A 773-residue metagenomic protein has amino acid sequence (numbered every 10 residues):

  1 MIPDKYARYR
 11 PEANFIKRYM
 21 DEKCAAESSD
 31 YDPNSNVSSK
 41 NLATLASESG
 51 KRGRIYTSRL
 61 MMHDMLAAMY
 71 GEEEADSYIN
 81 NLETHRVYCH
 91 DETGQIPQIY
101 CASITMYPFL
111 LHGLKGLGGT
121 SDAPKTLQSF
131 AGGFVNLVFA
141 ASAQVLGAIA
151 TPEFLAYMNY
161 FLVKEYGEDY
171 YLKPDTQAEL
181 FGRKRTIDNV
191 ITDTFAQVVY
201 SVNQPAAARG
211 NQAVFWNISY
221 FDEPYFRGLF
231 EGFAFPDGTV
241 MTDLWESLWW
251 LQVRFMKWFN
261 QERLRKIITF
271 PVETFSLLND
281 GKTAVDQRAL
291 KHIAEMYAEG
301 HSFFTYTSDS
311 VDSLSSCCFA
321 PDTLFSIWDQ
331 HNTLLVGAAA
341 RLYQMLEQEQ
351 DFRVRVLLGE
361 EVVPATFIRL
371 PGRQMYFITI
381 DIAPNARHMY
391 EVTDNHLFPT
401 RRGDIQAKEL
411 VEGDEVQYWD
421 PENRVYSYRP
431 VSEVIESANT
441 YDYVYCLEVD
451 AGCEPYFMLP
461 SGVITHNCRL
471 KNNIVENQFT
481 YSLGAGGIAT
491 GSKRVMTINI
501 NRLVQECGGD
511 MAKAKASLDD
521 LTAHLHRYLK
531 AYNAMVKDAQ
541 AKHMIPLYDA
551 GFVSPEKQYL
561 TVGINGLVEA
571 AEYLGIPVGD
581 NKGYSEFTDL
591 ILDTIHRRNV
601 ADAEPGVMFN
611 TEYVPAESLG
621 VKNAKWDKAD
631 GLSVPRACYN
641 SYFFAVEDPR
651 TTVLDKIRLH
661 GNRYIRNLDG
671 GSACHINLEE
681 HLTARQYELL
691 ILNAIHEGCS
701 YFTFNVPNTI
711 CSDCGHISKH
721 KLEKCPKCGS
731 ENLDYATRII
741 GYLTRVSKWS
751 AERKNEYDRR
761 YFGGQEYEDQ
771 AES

Functional and structural regions predicted by a protein language model:
I2-C318, C468-E556, P577, N581-Y735: Conserved catalytic cores of very large enzyme subunits
N189-T192, Y573, D758-Y761: Metallocofactor- and cofactor-centric catalytic cores in central/energy metabolism, strongly enriched
S201, Y742-R745: A short structural micro-motif
E223, G403, D450-G452, L503 (+3 more regions): Residue-level marker of positions within ordered structural domains that often coincide with functionally constrained
F319-C468, F644-C728, L733, T737-I739 (+1 more regions): Autoprocessing domains of the Hint superfamily
P555-E556, L560-G563, R753-K754: Core of folded catalytic or high-affinity ligand/protein-binding domains in predominantly eukaryotic proteins
L560-Y573, D593, R738: Contiguous, well-ordered alpha-helical segments that form the cores/surfaces of helical PPI scaffolds
